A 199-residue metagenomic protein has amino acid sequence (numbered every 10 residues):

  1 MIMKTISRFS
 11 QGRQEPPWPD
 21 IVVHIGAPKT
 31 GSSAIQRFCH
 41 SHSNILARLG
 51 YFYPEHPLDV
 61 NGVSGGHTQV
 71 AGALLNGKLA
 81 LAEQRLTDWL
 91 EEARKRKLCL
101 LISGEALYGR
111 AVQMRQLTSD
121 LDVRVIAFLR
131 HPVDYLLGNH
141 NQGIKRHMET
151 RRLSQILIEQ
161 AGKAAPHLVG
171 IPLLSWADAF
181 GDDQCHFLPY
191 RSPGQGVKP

Functional and structural regions predicted by a protein language model:
M1-L100, R146: PAPS-dependent sulfotransferase catalytic core
R8-S10, L107-Q116: Short, motif-level signal for alpha-helix interfacial/capping segments enriched in acidic residues and aromatics/proline
A27, G104, P132: Residues immediately flanking
I45, V112-P199: PAPS-dependent sulfotransferase catalytic domain
L81-R85, A106, A164-P172: Soluble or luminal CAZymes and related metallo-dependent hydrolases
L86-L90, A111, L173: Generic structural signal for well-ordered alpha-helices, preferentially at hydrophobic/aromatic core positions
C99-E105, F128: Acidic beta-strand-to-loop metal/phosphate-binding motif
G104-L107, R191-S192: Structural motif
